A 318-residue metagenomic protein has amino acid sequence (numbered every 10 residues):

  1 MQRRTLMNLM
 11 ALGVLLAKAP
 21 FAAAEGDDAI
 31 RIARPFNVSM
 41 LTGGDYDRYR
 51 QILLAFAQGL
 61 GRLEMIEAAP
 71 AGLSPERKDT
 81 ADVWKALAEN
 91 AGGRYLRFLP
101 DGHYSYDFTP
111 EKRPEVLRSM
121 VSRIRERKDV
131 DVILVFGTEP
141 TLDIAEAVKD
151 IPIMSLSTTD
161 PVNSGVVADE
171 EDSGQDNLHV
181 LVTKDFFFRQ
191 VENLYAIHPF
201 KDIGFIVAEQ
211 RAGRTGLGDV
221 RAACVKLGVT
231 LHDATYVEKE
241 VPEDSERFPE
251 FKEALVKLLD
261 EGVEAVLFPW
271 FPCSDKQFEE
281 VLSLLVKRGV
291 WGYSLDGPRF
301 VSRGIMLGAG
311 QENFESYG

Functional and structural regions predicted by a protein language model:
T5-E25: N-terminal export signals
D27-I30, Q51, P161-D172, D176-I203 (+1 more regions): Hydrophobic alpha-helical segments within soluble ligand-binding/sensing domains
N37-A55, E67-N90, D101-P110, L295: Extracytoplasmic "Venus flytrap"
M40-L41, R125-G137, M154-L156, G204-V207 (+2 more regions): Periplasmic-binding protein-like
F56, L178-L227, L231: An alpha-beta-alpha
V83-D131, D143, F248-V263: Short, well-structured alpha-helical segments in soluble
I151-G165, V281-M306: Venus flytrap/periplasmic-binding-protein-like
A212-G289: Pocket-lining segment of extracytoplasmic ligand-binding domains
